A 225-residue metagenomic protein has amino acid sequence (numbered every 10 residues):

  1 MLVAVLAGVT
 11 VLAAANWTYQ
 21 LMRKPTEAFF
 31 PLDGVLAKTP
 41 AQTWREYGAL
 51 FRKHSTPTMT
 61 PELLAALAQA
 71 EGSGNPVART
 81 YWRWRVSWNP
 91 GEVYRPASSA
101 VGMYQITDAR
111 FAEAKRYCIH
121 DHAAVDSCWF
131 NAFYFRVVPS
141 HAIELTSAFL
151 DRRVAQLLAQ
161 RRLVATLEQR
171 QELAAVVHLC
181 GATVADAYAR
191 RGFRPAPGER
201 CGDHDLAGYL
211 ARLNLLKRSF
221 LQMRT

Functional and structural regions predicted by a protein language model:
M1-T18: Hydrophobic membrane-insertion alpha-helices, especially the h-region of bacterial N-terminal signal peptides
W17-R224: Catalytic glycan-binding domains that act on GlcNAc-containing polysaccharides
